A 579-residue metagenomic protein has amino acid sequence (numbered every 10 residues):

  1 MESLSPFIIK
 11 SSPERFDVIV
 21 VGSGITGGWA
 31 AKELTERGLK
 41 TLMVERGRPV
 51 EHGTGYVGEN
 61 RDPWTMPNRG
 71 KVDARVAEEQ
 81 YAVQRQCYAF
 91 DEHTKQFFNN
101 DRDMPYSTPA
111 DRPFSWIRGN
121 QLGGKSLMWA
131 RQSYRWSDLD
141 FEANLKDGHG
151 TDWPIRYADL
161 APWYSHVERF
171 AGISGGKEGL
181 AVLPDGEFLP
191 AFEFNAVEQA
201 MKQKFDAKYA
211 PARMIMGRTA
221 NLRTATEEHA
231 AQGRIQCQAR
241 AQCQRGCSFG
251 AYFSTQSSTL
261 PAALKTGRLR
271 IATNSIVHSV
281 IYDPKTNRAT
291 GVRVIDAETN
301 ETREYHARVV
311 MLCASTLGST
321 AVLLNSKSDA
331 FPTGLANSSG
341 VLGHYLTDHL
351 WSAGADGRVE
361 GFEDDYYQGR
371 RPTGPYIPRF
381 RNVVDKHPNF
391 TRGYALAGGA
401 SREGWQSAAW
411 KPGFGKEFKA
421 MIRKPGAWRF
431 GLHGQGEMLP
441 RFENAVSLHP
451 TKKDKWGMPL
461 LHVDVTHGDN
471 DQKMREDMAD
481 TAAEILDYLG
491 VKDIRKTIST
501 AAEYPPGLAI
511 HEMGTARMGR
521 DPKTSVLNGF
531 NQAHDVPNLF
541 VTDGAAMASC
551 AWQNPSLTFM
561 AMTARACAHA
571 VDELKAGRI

Functional and structural regions predicted by a protein language model:
M1-R15: A short, basic/flexible loop-to-alpha-helix module at the beginning of a structural domain
V18-M43: N-terminal Rossmann-like FAD-binding beta1-loop-alpha1 element of flavoenzymes
V20, G24-I25, A196, L317 (+1 more regions): Residue-level detector of alpha-helix initiation sites
E36, K40-G70, F249, T266 (+6 more regions): Glycine-rich loop(s) and the adjacent beta-strand/alpha-helix scaffold that form part
P67-N100, M104-S115, N120-Q121, W129-R135 (+3 more regions): Conserved redox-cofactor binding core of oxidoreductases
K95-K125, W129-A130, R135, G148 (+6 more regions): FAD cofactor-binding and catalytic pocket of flavoenzymes
I215-R223, R240-C243, A272, H278-Y282 (+4 more regions): A glycine-rich dinucleotide-binding beta-alpha-beta segment and adjacent secondary-structure elements that constitute
S549-C567: A conserved FAD-binding loop/helix module that cradles the flavin
